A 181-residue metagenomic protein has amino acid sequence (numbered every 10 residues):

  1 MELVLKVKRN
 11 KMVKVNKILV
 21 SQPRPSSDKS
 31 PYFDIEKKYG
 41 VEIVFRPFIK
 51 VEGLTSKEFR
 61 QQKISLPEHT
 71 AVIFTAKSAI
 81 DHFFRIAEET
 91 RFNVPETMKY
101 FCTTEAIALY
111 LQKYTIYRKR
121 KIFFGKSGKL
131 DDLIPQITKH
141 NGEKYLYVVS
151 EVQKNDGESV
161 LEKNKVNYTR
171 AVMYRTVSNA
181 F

Functional and structural regions predicted by a protein language model:
L5-F181: Conserved beta-alpha
